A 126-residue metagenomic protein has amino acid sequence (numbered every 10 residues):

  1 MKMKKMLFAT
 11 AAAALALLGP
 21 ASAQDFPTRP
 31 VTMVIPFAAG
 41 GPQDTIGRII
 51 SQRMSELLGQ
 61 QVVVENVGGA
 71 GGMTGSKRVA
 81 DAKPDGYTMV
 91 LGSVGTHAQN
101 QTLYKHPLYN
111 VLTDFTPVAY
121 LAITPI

Functional and structural regions predicted by a protein language model:
M1-T10: Bacterial N-terminal signal peptides that target proteins for export
A9-L17: Bacterial N-terminal signal peptides
A23-T116: N-terminal (or domain-start) structured segment
V34, P125-I126: Short beta-strands and strand-loop turn motifs
T113, V118-P125: Short Pro/Gly-enriched coil loops immediately N-terminal to beta-strands
